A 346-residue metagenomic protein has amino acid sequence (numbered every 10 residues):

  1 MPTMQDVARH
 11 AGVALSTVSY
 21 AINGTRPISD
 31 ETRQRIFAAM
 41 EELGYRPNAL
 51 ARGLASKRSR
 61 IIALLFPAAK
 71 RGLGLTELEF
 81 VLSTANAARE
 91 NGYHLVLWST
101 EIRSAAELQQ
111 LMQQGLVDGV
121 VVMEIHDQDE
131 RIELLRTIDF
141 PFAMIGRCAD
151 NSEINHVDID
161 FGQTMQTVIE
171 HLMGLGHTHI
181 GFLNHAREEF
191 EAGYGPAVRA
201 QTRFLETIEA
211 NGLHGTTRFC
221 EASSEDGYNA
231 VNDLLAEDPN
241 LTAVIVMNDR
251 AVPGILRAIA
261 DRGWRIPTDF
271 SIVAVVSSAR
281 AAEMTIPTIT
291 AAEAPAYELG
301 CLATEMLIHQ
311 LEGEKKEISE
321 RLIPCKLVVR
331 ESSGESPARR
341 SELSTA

Functional and structural regions predicted by a protein language model:
M1-R60, T345-A346: N-terminal helix-turn-helix DNA-binding module of bacterial transcription factors
A14, R60, D118, T178-H179 (+1 more regions): Short acidic/polar active-site loop segments enriched in Thr and Asp
A38, L43-Q109, G119, V198 (+1 more regions): Amphipathic helical "hinge" segments at domain boundaries
P67-L75, W98-A105, V157-T167, L183-A230 (+5 more regions): Hinge/beta->alpha junction and helix N-cap segments in small-molecule ligand-binding domains
A105-L116, Y228-P239: Short, well-structured alpha-helical segments in soluble
M123-Q163, T167, R250, V276-I289: Flexible loop/hinge segments that line or gate small-molecule binding clefts
E237-A346: Flexible loop/turn connectors
